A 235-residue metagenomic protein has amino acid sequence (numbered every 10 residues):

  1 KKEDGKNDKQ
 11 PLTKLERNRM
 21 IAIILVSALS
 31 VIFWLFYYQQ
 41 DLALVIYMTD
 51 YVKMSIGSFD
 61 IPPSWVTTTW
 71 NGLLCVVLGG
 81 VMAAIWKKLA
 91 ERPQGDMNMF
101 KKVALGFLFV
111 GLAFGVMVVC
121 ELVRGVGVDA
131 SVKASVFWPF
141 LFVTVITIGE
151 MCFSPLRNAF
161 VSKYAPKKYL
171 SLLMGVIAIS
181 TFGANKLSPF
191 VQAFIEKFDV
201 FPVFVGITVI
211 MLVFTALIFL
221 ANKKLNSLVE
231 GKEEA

Functional and structural regions predicted by a protein language model:
K1-D60, M82, W86-G95, A221-A235: Intracellular loop-helix junctions on the cytosolic face of multi-pass helical membrane proteins
S27, V116-C120, V126-F153: Hydrophobic core of transmembrane alpha-helices in multi-pass small-molecule transporters, especially MFS/SLC-type
D60-P93, L105-F114: Transmembrane alpha-helices of Major Facilitator/SLC transporters
T68-C75, S171-S188: Glycine-rich segments within core transmembrane alpha-helices of 12-TM secondary carriers
I85-W86, V191-D199: Interfacial helix-cap and linker-helix signal at transmembrane-aqueous boundaries of multi-pass secondary transporters
N98, L105, A134, W138-L141 (+1 more regions): Cytoplasmic loop-to-transmembrane helix junctions
L105, F201-K223: Symmetry-related core transmembrane helices of the 12-TM Major Facilitator Superfamily/SLC fold
M151-A165: Intracellular juxtamembrane helix-capping segments at the cytosolic ends of symmetry-related transmembrane helices
